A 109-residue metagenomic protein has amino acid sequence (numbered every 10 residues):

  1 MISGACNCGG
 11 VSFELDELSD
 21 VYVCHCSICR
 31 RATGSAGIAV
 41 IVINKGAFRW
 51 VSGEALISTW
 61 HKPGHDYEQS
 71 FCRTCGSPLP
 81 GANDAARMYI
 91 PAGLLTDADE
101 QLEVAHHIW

Functional and structural regions predicted by a protein language model:
M1-W109: A short Gly-Trp-Pro
